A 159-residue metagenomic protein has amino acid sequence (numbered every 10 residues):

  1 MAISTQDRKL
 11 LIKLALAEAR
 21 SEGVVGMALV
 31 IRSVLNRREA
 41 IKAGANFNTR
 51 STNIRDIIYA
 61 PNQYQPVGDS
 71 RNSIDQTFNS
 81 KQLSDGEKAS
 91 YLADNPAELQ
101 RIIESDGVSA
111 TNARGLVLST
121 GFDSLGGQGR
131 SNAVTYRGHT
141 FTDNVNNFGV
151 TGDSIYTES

Functional and structural regions predicted by a protein language model:
A2-S159: Bacterial extracytoplasmic/cell-wall-associated proteins, especially those involved in peptidoglycan
